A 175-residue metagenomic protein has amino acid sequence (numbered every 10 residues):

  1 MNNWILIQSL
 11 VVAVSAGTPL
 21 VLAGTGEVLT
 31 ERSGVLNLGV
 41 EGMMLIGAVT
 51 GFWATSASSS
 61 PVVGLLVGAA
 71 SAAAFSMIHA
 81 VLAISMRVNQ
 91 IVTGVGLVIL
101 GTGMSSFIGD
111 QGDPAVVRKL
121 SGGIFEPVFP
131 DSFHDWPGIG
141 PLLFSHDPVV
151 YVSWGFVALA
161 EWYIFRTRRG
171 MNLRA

Functional and structural regions predicted by a protein language model:
M1-A13, F107-I108, A115-V116: N-terminal presequences and immediately downstream first alpha-helices
N3-V12, V62, R87, G138-V150: Interfacial loop-to-helix junctions that mark the boundaries of transmembrane helices in multi-pass membrane
Q8-A57, L65, A74-I91: Single transmembrane alpha-helix segments in multi-pass membrane proteins
G17-T18, T25, L100, M104 (+1 more regions): Hydrophobic/aromatic residues within the transmembrane alpha-helices of Major Facilitator Superfamily
A48-V49, A72-A73, V98-T102, V157: Residue-level recognition of pore/gate-forming positions within transmembrane alpha-helices of multi-pass
S59-V67, Q90-T93, L97, S145-V152: Membrane-interface starts of transmembrane alpha-helices
T102-R166: Transmembrane helix-bundle core of multi-pass membrane transporters and related energy-transducing complexes
R169-A175: Short cytoplasmic-facing helical segments at TM-TM junctions of multi-pass membrane proteins
